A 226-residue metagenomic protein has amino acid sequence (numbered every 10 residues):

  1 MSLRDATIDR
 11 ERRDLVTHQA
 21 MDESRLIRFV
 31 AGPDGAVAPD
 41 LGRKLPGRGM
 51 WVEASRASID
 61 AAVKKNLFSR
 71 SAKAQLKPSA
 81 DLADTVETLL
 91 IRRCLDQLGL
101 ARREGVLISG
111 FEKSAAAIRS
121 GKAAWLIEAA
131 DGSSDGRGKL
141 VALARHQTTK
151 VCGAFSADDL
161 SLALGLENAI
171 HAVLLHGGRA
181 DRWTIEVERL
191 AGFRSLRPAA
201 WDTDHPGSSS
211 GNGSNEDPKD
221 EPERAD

Functional and structural regions predicted by a protein language model:
M1-N66, R70-A74: N-terminal cysteine/histidine-rich coordination modules
S2, I8-V16, A20, L41 (+6 more regions): Catalytic cores of RNA-modifying enzymes
R13-V16, K122, G138-T149: Short helix-coil boundary/hinge micro-motifs
M21, A57-I59, D131-S134, D158-D159 (+1 more regions): Conserved nucleotide-binding/hydrolysis micro-motifs of P-loop NTPases
R48-G49, E104-G105, A123-W125, Q147-K150 (+1 more regions): Short active-site oxyanion
A57-G136: Extended interfacial segments that mediate partner engagement and assembly in macromolecular machines
R145-A191: Short basic, glycine-rich beta-strand/loop surfaces that mediate nucleic-acid
W201-D226: Charge-patterned, long linear interaction tracts outside catalytic cores
